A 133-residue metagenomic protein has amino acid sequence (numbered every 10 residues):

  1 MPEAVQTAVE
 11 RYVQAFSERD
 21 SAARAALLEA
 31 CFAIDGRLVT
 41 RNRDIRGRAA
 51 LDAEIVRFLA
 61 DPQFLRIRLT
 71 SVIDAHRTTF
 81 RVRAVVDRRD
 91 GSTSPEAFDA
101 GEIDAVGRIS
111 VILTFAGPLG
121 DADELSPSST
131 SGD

Functional and structural regions predicted by a protein language model:
M1-T7, S128-D133: Basic/polar N-terminal segments that are highly enriched at the extreme N-terminus, encompassing both cleavable
P2-C31: Short acidic-aromatic low-complexity motifs
A15, L38, D87-R88: A general structural-boundary detector
E18-A22, R41, I45, G91: Alpha-helix boundary/capping and short turn/kink residues
A25-T78: A solvent-exposed, acidic/Ser-Thr-rich amphipathic alpha-helical stretch
R57-D133: A beta-strand edge to alpha-helix "cap/lid" segment located at domain peripheries
